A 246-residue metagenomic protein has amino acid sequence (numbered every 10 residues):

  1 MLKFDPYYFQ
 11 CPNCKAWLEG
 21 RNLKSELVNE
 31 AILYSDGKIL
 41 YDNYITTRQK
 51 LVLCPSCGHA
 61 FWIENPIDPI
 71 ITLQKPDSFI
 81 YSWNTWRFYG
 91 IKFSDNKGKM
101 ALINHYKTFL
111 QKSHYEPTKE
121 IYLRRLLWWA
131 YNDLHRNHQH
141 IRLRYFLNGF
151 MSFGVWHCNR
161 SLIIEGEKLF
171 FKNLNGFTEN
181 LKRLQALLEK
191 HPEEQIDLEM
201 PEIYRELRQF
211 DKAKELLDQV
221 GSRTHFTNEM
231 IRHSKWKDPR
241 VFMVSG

Functional and structural regions predicted by a protein language model:
M1-W83: N-terminal cysteine/histidine-rich coordination modules
D95-N104, K119-R124, I163-K182: Helix-turn-helix repeat elements of alpha-solenoid scaffolds
H105-Y106, F146, F170-L188, D211-R223 (+1 more regions): Alpha-helical repeat scaffolds
T227-G246: TPR/TPR-like alpha-solenoid helical repeat scaffolds
